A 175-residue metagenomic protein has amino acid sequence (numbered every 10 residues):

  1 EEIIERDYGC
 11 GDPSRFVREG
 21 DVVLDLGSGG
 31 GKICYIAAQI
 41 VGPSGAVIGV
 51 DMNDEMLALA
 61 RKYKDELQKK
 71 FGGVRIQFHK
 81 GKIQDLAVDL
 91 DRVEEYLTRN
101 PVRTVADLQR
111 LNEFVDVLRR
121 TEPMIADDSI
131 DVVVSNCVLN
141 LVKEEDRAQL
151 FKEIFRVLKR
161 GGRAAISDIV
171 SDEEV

Functional and structural regions predicted by a protein language model:
E2-V22, I33-I40: Conserved alpha-helix/loop element of class I SAM-dependent methyltransferases that forms part of the SAM/SAH-binding
D21-G29, I48: Conserved class I S-adenosyl-L-methionine
N53: Conserved SAM/SAH-binding beta-strand->alpha-helix loop
A60-R61: Conserved SAM-binding loop
G72-Q84, E113-R119: Conserved SAM-binding strand-loop segment of SAM-dependent methyltransferases
D89-L97, L108-V133: A short acidic, Gly/Pro-enriched loop at the edge of an enzyme's catalytic core that lines a small-molecule cofactor
A148-R163: A short glycine-rich, Lys/Arg-flanked "PGG" loop and its adjoining helix->strand segment in the class I
R163-V175: Conserved class I S-adenosyl-L-methionine
